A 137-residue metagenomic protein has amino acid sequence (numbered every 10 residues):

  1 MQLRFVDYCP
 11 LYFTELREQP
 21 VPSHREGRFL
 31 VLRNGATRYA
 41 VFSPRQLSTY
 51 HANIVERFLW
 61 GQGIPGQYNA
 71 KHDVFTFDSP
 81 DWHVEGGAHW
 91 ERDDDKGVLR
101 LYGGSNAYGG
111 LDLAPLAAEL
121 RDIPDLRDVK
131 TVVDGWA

Functional and structural regions predicted by a protein language model:
M1-A137: Intrinsic low-complexity, intrinsically disordered or marginally ordered coil/linker segments
